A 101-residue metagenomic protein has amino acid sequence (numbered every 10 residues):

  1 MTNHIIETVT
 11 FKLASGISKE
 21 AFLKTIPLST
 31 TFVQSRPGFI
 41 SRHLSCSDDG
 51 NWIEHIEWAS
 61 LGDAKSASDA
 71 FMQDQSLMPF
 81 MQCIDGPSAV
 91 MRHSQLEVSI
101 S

Functional and structural regions predicted by a protein language model:
M1-I5, F11-A14, S41-G50, S76-S101: Glycine-rich beta-strand-turn "strand-cap" elements at beta-sheet edges
T10-K12, H55-E57: Short hydrophobic/aromatic beta-strand micro-patches that form the beta-sheet surface supporting nucleotide- or nucleic
F11, S15-S41, M72, S76: Short amphipathic alpha-helical segments
A14-G16, S47, A59-D63: Short coil/turn motifs at secondary-structure junctions
I17-K19, G62-A64, S99-S101: Residue-level signal for secondary-structure boundary sites
L23, S66, L96-E97: A beta-strand edge to alpha-helix "cap/lid" segment located at domain peripheries
Q34-I40, E57-R92: An amphipathic, aromatic/His-enriched active-site/gating alpha helix that lines ligand/cofactor pockets
